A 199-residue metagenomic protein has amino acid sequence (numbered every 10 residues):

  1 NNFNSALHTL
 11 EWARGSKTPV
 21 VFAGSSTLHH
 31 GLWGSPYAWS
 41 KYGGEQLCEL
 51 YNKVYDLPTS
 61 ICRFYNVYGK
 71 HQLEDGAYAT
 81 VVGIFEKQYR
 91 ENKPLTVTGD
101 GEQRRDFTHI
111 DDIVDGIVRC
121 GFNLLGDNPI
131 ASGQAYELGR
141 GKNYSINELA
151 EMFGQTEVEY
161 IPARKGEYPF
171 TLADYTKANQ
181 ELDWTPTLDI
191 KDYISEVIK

Functional and structural regions predicted by a protein language model:
N1-V67, Y89, D111, I117 (+2 more regions): N-terminal Rossmann-like NAD(P)+-binding domain of SDR-like oxidoreductases, especially those catalyzing
G34-Y37, Y65-A79, G99-D111, K142 (+1 more regions): Glycine-rich "substrate-gating" loop/helix at the edge of Rossmann-like oxidoreductase active sites
G43, L47, Y51, V81 (+3 more regions): Hydrophobic alpha-helix immediately C-terminal to the catalytic Tyr-X-X-X-Lys motif of short-chain
I61, F107, N143, L172 (+1 more regions): Short aromatic/basic micro-patch
V67, G83-T96, R105-A135: Alpha-helical substrate-binding/gating segment
D100, S132-Y136, Y144-E151, Q155-F170 (+1 more regions): C-terminal "lid/loop" region of Rossmann-like NAD(P)-dependent oxidoreductases
G139: Conserved S-adenosyl-L-methionine
T176, D189-K199: Amphipathic terminal alpha-helices
